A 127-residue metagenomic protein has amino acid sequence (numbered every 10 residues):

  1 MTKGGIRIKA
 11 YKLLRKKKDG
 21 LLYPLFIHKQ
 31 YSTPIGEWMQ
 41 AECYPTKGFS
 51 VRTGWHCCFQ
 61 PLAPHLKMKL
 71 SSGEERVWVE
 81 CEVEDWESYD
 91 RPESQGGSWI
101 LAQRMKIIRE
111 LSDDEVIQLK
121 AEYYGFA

Functional and structural regions predicted by a protein language model:
M1-R52, M68-E75, E87-D90: ADP-ribose/NAD+-binding catalytic cleft of ART/PARP-like enzymes
K16-K18, H56-C57, Y123: Intrinsic low-complexity, intrinsically disordered segments enriched in polar/basic residues
A41-E115: ADP-ribosyltransferase catalytic core
L111-A127: Peripheral, non-AAA+ core regions of ATP-driven protein-machinery
